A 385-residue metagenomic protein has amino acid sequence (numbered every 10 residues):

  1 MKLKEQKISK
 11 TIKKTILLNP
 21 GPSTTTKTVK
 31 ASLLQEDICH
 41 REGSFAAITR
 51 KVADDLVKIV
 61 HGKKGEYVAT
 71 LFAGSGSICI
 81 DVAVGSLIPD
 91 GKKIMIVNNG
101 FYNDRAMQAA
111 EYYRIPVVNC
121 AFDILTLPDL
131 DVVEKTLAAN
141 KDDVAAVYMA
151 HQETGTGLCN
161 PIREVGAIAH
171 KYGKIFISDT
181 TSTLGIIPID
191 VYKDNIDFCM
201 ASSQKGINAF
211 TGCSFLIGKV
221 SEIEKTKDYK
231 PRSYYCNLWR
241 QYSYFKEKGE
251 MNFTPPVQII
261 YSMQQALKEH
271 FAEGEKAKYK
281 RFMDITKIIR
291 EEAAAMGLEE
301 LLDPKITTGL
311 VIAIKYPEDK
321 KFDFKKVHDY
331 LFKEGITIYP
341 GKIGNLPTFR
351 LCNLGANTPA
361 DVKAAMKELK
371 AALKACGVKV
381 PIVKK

Functional and structural regions predicted by a protein language model:
M1-G43: N-terminal "arm"/small-domain region of PLP-dependent enzymes with the aminotransferase-like
T24-T25, Q204-E291: Active-site C-terminal subdomain of aminotransferase-like
S32-V82, S86, F101, A109: Conserved N-terminal alpha-helix of the aminotransferase class I/II PLP-enzyme fold
I88-D104: Conserved PLP-anchoring active-site segment centered on the Schiff-base-forming lysine
P128-G185, F198: Active-site phosphate-binding strand-loop segment of PLP-dependent enzymes
Y192-Q204: Conserved active-site segment immediately N-terminal to the catalytic lysine that forms the internal aldimine
E299-Y330: Conserved PLP-binding catalytic core of the aspartate aminotransferase-like
P347-K385: PLP-dependent enzyme catalytic core of the Aspartate aminotransferase-like
